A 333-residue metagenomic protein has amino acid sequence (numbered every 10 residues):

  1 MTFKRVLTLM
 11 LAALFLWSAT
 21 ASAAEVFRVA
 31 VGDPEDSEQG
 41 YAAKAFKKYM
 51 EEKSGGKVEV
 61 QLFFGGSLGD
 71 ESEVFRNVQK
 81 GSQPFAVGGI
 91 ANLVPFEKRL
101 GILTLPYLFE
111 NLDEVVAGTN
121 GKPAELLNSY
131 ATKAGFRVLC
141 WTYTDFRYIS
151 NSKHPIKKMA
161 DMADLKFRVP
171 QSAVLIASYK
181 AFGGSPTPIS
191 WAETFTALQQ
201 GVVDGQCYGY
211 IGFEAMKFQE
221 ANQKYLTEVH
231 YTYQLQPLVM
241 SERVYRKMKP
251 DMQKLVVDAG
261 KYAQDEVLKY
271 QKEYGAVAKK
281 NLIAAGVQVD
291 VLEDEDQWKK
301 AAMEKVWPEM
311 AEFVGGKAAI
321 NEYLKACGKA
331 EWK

Functional and structural regions predicted by a protein language model:
M1-L9: Bacterial N-terminal signal peptides that target proteins for export
T2, A13, Y208-G209: Generic secretory/membrane-interface signal
T8-S18: Bacterial N-terminal signal peptides
A19-A23: Bacterial Sec-dependent signal peptides at the C-terminal "C-region" and cleavage site
A24-E114, K122-K333: N-terminal secretory/targeting leader peptides
